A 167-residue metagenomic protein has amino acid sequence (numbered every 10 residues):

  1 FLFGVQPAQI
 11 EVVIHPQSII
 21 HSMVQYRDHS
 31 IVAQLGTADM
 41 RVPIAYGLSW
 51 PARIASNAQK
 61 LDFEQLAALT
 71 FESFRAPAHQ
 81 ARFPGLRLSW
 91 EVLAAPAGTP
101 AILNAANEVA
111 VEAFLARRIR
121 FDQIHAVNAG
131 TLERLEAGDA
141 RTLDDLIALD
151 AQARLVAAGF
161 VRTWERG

Functional and structural regions predicted by a protein language model:
F1-G167: Catalytic, metal-anchored helix/loop core of enzyme active sites in primary metabolism
